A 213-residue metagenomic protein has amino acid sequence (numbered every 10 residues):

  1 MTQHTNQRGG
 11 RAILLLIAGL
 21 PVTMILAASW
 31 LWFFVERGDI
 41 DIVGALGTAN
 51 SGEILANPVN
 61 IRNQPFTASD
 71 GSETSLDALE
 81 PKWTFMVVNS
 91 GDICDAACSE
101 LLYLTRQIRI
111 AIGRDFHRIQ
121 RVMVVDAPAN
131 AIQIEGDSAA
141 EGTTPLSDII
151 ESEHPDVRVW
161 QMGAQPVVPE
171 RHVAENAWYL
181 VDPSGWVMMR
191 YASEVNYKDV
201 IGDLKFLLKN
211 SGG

Functional and structural regions predicted by a protein language model:
M1-R8: N-terminal Lys/Arg-rich, disordered targeting/topogenic segments
A12-F33: Hydrophobic membrane-insertion alpha-helices, especially the h-region of bacterial N-terminal signal peptides
T23, E36-D77, E100: N-terminal "domain-start" segment that seeds a small globular fold
F33, R37, L102-V122: Conserved helix-turn-beta segment immediately C-terminal to the redox Cys motif in thioredoxin-like folds
L76-R109: Short active-site neighborhood of thiol/selenol oxidoreductases, capturing the structured segment around
V87, R121-M123, L180: Structural beta-sheet core signal
Q120-V124, E135-N176: Short, internal strand/loop/helix patches that form the active-site neighborhood or redox-interaction surface
P166, A174-G213: Thiol-/selenol-based redox modules, centered on thioredoxin-like and closely related oxidoreductase domains
